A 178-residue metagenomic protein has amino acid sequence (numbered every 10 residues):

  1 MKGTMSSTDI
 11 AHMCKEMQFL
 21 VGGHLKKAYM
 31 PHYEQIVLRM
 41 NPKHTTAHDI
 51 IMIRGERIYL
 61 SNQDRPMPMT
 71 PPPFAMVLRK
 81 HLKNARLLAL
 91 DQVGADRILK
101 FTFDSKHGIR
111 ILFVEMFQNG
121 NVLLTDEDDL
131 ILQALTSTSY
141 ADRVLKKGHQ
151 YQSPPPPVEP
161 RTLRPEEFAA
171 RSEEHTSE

Functional and structural regions predicted by a protein language model:
M1-K27: Extreme N-terminus nucleophile/cap motif
K2-G3, S7, Q18, K43-E173 (+1 more regions): Phosphate/anion-contacting hairpin/loop surfaces
V21, Y29-Y33, G94: Short, surface-exposed loop/turn motifs at beta-strand boundaries within globular domains
G23-A28, R86-L90: Short secondary-structure junctions
K26-P42: DNA polymerase processivity clamps
